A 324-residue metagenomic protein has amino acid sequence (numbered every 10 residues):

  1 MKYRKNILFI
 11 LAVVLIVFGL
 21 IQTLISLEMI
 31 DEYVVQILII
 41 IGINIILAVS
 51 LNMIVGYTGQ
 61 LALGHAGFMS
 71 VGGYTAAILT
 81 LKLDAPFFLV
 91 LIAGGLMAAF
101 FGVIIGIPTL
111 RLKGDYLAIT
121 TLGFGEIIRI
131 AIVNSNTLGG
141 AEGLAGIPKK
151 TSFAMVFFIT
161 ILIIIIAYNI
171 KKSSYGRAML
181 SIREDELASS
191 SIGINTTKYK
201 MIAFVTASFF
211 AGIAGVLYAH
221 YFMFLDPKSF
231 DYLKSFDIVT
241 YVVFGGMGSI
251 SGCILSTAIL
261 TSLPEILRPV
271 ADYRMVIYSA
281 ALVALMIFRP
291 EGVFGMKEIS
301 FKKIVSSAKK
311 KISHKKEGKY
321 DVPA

Functional and structural regions predicted by a protein language model:
M1-A324: Transmembrane alpha-helices and adjacent helix-loop boundaries
